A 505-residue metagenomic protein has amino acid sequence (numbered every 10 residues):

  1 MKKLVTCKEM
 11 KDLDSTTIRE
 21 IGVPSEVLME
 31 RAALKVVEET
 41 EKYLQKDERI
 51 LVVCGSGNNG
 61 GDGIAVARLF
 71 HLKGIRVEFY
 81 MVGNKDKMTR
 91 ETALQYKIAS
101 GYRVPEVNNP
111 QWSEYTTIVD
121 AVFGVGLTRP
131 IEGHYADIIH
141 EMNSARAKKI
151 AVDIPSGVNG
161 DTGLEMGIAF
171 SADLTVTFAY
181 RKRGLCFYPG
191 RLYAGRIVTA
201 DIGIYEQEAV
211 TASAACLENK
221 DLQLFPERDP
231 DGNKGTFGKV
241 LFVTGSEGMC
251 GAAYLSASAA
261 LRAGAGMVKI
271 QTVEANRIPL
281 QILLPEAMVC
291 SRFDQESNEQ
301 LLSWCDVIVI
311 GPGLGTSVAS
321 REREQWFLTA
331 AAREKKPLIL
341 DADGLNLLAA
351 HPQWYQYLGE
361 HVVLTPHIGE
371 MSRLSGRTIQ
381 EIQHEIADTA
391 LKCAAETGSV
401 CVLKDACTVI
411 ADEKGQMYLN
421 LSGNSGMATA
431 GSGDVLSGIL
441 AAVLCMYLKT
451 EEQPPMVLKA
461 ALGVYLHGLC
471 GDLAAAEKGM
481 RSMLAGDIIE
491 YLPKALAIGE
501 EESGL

Functional and structural regions predicted by a protein language model:
M1-F79, T89, L174, L185-I339 (+2 more regions): Small-residue (G/A/S/T)-rich helix-start motifs and N-terminal tracts that mark the onset
A65-N143, I278-C290, E299-Q300, W304: N-terminal small/polar loop signature for handling phosphorylated ligands or for N-terminal nucleophile
G83-D86, I154-S156, D343-G344: Short beta-alpha junction loops
S100-E106, E132, S156-G160, D221-P226 (+2 more regions): Short gly/ser/thr-rich secondary-structure transition/capping motifs
T116-T117, V122-S213: Internal gly/pro-rich beta-alpha loop/helix module that stabilizes soluble enzyme cofactors or their anionic handles
